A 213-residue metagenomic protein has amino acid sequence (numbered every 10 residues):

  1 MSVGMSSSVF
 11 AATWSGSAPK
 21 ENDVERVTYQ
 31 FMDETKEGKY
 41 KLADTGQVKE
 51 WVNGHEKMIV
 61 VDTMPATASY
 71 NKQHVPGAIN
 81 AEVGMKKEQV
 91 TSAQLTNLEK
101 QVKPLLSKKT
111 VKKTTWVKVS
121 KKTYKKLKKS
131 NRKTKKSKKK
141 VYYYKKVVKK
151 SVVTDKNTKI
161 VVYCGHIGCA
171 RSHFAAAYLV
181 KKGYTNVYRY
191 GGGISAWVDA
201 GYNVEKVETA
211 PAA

Functional and structural regions predicted by a protein language model:
M5-H74, E208-A213: Flexible, polar/low-complexity N-terminal or interdomain linker segments that lie immediately upstream of folded
S7-Y40, N157, V161-S195, A200: Thiolate-centered catalytic microenvironments shared by cysteine-dependent enzyme domains
K36-E37, Q47-N157: Positively charged, proline/Ser/Thr-rich regional signature most characteristic of the Rhodanese/CDC25-like
W51-G54, A81-G84, Q101-K108, Y163-H166 (+2 more regions): Structured segments of extracytoplasmic/periplasmic soluble domains in secreted or envelope-associated proteins
P65-S69, M85-E88, H166-A170, G193-W197 (+1 more regions): Solvent-exposed loop/turn segments at secondary-structure junctions within structured extracellular/periplasmic domains
G77, N186, V204-K206: Residue-level detector of short coil/turn "hinge" positions at structural boundaries
V161, F174, E205-T209, A213: Active-site-adjacent betaalpha module
